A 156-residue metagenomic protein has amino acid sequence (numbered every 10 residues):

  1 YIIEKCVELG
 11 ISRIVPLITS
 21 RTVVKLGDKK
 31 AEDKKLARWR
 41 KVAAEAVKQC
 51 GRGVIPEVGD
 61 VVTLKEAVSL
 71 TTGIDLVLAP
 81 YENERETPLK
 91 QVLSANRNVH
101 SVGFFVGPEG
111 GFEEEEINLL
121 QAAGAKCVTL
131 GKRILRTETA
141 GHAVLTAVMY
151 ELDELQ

Functional and structural regions predicted by a protein language model:
Y1-L78: RNA substrate-binding interface of SAM-dependent RNA methyltransferases
D28, Q91, E116-N118: Short amphipathic alpha-helical segments
A67-G73, K90-N98: Short amphipathic alpha-helix with an adjacent loop that forms part of the alpha/beta core around
I74-L76, V102, K126: The start of beta-strands in P-loop NTPase/AAA+ ATPase cores
A79, G103-F105, T129: Conserved beta-strand segments that form the floor/walls of ligand-binding pockets within enzyme and binding domains
N96-L119: A C-terminal functional module that forms or caps the active site or interfaces directly with catalytic machinery
E114-Q156: Structured adenosyl-cofactor binding patch, chiefly the S-adenosyl-L-methionine
